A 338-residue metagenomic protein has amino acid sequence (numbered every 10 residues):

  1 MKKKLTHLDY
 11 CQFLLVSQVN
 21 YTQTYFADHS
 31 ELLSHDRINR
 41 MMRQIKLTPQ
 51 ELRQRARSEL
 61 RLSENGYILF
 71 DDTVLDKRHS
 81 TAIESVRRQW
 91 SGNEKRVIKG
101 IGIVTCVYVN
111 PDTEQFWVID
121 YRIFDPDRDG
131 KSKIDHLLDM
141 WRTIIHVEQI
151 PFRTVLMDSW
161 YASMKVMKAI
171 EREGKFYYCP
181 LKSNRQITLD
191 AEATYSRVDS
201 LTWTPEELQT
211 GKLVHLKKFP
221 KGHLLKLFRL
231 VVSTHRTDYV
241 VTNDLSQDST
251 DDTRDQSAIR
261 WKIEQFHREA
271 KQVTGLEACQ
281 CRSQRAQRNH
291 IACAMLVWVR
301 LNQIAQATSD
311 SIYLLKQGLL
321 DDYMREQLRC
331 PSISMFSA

Functional and structural regions predicted by a protein language model:
M1-T48: Gly/serine-rich nucleotide phosphate-binding loop at the start of the catalytic core of nucleotide/ADP-ribose-handling
K2-K3, H7, Q12-V19, E64 (+2 more regions): Single, function-defining residue in the core of a domain
S30-L33, I45, E59, S257-R260 (+1 more regions): Alpha-helix boundary/capping residues
I38, S58, L227-L230: Positively charged, low-complexity intrinsically disordered regions
R43-T113: Active-site-proximal, Lys/Arg-enriched surface segment that forms a nucleic-acid-binding/basic interface patch
